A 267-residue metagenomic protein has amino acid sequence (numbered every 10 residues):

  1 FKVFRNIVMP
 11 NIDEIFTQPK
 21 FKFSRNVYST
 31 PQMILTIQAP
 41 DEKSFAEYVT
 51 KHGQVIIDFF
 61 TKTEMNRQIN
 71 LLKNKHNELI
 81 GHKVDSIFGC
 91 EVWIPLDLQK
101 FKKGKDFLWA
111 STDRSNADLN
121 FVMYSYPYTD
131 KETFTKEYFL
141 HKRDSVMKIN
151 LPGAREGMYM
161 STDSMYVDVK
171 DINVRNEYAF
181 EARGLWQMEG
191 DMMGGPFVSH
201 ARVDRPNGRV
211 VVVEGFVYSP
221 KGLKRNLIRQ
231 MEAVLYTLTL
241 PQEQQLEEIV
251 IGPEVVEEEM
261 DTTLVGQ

Functional and structural regions predicted by a protein language model:
K2-A39, K43-S44, K148-N207, G222 (+1 more regions): Signature of long, low-cysteine stretches enriched in small and polar/charged residues
P19-D85: Long, acidic/polar, low-complexity amphipathic helices and coiled-coil-like
T36, V92-W93, F101, E181 (+1 more regions): Structural recognition of the beta-strand scaffold that forms the well-ordered cores of secreted hydrolase catalytic
I37-Q38, Y126, G215-V217: Active-site-proximal beta-strand/loop segments in catalytic clefts of secreted hydrolases
A46-N70, L98, V210-Q267: Surface-exposed amphipathic alpha-helical segments
K62-E78, I149-V169, Q245-P253: Short glycine-rich, low-complexity/disordered patches
K73-K102, L238: N-terminal "mature-domain start" segment
P95-M158: Secretory pathway targeting signatures of secreted, lumenal, and periplasmic proteins
